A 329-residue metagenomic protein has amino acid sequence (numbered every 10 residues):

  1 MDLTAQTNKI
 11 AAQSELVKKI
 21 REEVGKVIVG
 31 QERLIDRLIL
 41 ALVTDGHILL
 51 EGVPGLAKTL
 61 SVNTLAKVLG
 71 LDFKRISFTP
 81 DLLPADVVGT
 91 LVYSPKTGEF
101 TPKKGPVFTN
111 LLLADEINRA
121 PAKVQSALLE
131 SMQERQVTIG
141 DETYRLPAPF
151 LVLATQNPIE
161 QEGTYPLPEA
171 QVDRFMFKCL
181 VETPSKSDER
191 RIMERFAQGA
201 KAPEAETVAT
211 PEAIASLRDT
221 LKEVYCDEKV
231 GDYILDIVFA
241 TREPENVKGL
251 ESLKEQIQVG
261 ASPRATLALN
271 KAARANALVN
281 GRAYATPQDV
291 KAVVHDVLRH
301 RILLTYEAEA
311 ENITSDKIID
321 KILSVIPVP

Functional and structural regions predicted by a protein language model:
M1-Q6, I10-A11, K18, P244-P329: C-terminal engagement/docking regions of AAA+ P-loop ATPases
Q6-S14, V27, T164-Y165, K178-S252 (+4 more regions): Conserved C-terminal "switch" segment of AAA+ ATPases
I10-L56, F239: Pre-Walker A (pre-P-loop) alpha-helix and adjacent loop at the N terminus of AAA/AAA+ ATPase modules, a conserved
R37-L40, Y93-L113: Conserved alpha-helical scaffold flanking the Walker A/P-loop in AAA+ ATPase domains
L42-T79: Walker A/P-loop
V53, V87, T155: P-loop (Walker A) phosphate-binding loop of NTP-binding proteins
T101-N110, I139-Q156, L167-M176: AAA+/SF3 P-loop NTPase mechanochemical coupling elements
P106-Q133, P147, E162-Q171, T183-R191: Conserved AAA+/SF3 P-loop NTPase catalytic/coupling segment centered on the Walker-B
